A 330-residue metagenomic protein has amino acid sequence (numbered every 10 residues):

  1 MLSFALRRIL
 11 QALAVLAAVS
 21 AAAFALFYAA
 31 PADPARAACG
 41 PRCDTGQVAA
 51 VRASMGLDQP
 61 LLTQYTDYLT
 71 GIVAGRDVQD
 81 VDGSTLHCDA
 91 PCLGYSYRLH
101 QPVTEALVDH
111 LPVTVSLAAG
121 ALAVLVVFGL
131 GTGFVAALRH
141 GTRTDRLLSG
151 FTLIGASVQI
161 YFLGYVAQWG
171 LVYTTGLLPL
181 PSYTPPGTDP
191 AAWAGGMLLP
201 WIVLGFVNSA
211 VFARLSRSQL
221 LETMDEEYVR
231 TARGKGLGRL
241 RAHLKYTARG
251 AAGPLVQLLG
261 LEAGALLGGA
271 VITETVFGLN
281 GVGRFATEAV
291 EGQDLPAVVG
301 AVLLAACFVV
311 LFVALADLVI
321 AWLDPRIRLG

Functional and structural regions predicted by a protein language model:
L2-S3, L107, L111-T144, I160 (+1 more regions): Alpha-helical transmembrane segments of integral membrane proteins, especially multi-pass inner/plasma-membrane
L6-L16: N-terminal signal-anchor/signal peptide hydrophobic helix marking the start of the first transmembrane segment
I9, Q47, V51, D58-D77 (+11 more regions): Hydrophobic alpha-helical segments of integral membrane proteins, encompassing both true transmembrane helices
A12, S20, R42-D44, V126 (+5 more regions): Residue-level recognition of pore/gate-forming positions within transmembrane alpha-helices of multi-pass
L16-T70, T175-W193: Hydrophobic alpha-helical transmembrane segments of membrane transport/permease proteins and related membrane-embedded
V19, A23-F27, G164, Q168-V172 (+5 more regions): Juxtamembrane/transmembrane-helix interface segments of polytopic membrane transporters
A23-A29, Q59, Y68-G71, G150-P181 (+1 more regions): Membrane-water interface segments at the C-terminal ends of transmembrane alpha-helices in multi-pass inner-membrane
D58-L130: An internal, D/E-rich "acidic patch" concept
